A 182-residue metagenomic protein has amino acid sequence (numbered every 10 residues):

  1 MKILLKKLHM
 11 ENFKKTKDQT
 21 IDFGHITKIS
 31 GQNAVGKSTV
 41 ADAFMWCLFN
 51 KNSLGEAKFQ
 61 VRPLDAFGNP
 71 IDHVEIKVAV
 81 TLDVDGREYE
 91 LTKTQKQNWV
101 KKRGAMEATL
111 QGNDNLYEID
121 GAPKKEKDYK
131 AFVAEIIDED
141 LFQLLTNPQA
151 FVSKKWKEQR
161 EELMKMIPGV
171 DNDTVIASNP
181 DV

Functional and structural regions predicted by a protein language model:
M1-C47, Q143: Pre-Walker A-like glycine/lysine-rich segment at the N-terminus of P-loop NTPase domains
F23-H25, T94-Q97, I167: A short beta-strand motif that forms part of the nucleic acid-binding face of small beta-barrel RNA-binding folds
S30-V35, T39, L116-E126, K155: Conserved ABC ATPase signature
V40-A43, T92, D128, F132 (+1 more regions): Alpha-helical scaffold elements adjacent to nucleotide-binding pockets in ATP/GTP-utilizing enzyme cores
C47-A57: Post-Walker A helix-loop "phosphate-sensing" segment adjacent to the P-loop in P-loop NTPases
A57-L144: Nucleotide-state sensing region of NTPase/ATPase domains
F142-V182: Extended, Lys/Glu-rich alpha-helical coiled-coil stalks
